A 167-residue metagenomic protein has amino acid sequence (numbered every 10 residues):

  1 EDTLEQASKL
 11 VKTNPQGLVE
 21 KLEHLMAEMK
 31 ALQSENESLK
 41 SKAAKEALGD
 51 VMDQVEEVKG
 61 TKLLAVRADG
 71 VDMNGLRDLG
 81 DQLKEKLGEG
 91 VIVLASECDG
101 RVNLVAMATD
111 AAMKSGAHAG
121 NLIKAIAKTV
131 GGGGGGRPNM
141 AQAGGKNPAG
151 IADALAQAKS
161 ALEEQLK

Functional and structural regions predicted by a protein language model:
E1-K167: Terminal appendage regions of diverse proteins
